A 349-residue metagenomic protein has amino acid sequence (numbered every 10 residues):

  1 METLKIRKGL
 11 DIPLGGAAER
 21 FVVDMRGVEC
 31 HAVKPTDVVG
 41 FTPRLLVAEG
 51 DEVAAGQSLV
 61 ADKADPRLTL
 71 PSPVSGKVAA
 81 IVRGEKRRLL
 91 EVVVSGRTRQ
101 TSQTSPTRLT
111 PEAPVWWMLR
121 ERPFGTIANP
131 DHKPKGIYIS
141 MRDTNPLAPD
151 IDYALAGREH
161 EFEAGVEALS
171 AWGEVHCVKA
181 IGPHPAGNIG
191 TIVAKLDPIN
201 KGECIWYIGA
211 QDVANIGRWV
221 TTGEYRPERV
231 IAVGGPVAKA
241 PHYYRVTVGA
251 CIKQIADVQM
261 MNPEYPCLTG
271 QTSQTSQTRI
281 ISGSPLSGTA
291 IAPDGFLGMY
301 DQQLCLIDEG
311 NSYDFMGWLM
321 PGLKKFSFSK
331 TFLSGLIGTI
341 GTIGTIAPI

Functional and structural regions predicted by a protein language model:
M1-L46, A61: N-terminal, Lys/Arg-enriched amphipathic/low-complexity engagement segments that precede the first folded domain
V28-A32, T42-R44, G50, A54 (+3 more regions): A common structural microfeature
D37-P43, V47, V53-G56, D65-A80: Generic structural motif
F41-T42, L46, K63, S102-T110: Aromatic/His-enriched, Gly/Pro-containing loop or helix-boundary segments that lie immediately adjacent to catalytic
E52-D65, T69, P73, V246-V258 (+1 more regions): Basic (Lys/Arg-enriched) interaction patch that binds polyanionic ligands
V82-N262, Q274-I349: Buried, small/hydrophobic-residue-enriched core segments of structured protein domains
